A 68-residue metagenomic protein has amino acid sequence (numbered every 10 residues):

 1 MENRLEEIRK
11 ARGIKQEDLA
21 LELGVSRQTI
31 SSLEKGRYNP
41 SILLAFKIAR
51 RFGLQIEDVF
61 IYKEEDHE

Functional and structural regions predicted by a protein language model:
M1-A11: A short, Lys/Arg-rich alpha-helix, primarily the initiator
K10, L21, R50: Alpha-helical residues within the helix-turn-helix
I14-T29: Short alpha-helical DNA-recognition segment
R37-K47, E65-D66: Short, basic-rich loop-to-helix N-cap that marks the start of a DNA-contacting helix
L44-D58: DNA major-groove recognition helix of helix-turn-helix/homeodomain DNA-binding modules
F60-E68: Short, charged recognition helix plus adjacent turn of helix-turn-helix-like nucleic-acid-binding domains
